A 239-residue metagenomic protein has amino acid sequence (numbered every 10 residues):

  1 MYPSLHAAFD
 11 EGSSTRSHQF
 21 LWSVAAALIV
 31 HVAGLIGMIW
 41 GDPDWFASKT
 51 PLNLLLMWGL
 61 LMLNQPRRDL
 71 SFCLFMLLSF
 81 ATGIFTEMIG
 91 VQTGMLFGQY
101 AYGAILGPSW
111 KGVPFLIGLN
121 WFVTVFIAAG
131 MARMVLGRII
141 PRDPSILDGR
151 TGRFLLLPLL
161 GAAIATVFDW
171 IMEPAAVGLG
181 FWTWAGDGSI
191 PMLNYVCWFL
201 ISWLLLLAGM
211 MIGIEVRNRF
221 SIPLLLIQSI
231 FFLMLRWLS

Functional and structural regions predicted by a protein language model:
M1-S239: Aromatic-rich, lipid-facing transmembrane alpha helices and their immediate juxtamembrane interface loops in integral
